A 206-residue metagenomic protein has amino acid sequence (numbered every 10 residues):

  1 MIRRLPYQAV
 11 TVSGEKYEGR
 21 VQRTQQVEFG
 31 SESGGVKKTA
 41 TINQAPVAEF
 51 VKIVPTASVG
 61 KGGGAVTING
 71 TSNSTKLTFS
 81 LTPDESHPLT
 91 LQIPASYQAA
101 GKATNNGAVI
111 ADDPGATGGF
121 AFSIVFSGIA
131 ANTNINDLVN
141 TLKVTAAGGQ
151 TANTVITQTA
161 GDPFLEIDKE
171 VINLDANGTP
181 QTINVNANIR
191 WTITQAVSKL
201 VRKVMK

Functional and structural regions predicted by a protein language model:
M1-V12, F50-K52, S74-S123, I189-K206: Surface-exposed binding patches on compact interaction domains or structured appendages
A9, K37-T39, G63-T67, A121 (+2 more regions): Intrinsic-disorder/low-complexity, polar/charged segments enriched in Ser/Thr/Lys/Arg/Asp/Glu/Gln
V10-K16, V125-A130: Short edge beta-strand/strand-turn motifs with a hydrophobic/aromatic core and a Ser/Thr and/or Pro "cap." The feature
V21-S33, F122-G128, N134-G148, I183: A short beta-strand micro-motif common to beta-rich folds, especially ectodomain repeats
G34-V47, Q150-D162: C-terminal edge beta-strand
A48-P55, D162-E170: Proline-enriched interdomain boundary motifs that mark the N-terminal boundary and often initiate the first structured
A57-G64, I172-G178: Short, solvent-exposed loop/linker segments at the N-terminal edge of repeated beta-sheet extracellular domains
I68-S72, I183-A187: Aromatic/hydrophobic beta-strand junction motif of beta-rich domains
